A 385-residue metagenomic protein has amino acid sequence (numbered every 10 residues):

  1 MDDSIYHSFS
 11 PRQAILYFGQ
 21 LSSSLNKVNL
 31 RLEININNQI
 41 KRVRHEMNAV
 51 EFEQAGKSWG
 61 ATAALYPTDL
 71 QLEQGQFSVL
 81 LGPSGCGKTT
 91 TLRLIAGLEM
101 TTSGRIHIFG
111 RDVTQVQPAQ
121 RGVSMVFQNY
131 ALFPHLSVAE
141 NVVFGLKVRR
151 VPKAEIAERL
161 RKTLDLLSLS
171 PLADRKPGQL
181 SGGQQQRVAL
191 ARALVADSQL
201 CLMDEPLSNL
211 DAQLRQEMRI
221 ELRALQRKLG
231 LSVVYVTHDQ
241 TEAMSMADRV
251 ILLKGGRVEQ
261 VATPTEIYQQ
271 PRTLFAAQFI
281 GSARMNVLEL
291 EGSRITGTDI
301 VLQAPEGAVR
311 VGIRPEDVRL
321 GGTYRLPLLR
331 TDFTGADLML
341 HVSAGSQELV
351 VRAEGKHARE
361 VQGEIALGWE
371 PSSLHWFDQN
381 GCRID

Functional and structural regions predicted by a protein language model:
V50, L65-P67: Conserved structural motif at the start of ABC-family nucleotide-binding domains
L81-P83: The feature captures the beta-strand-to-loop junction immediately N-terminal to the Walker
A96: Helix-to-loop junction immediately C-terminal to a conserved catalytic motif
T102-R105, E155, G255, L374: Conserved coupling/switch loops of ABC nucleotide-binding domains, chiefly the family-specific signature
G104-D112: Conserved ABC transporter NBD signature motif
V116-T273: ABC ATPase nucleotide-binding domains
T265, Q269-L329, T334, L338-R359: ATPase nucleotide-binding modules
